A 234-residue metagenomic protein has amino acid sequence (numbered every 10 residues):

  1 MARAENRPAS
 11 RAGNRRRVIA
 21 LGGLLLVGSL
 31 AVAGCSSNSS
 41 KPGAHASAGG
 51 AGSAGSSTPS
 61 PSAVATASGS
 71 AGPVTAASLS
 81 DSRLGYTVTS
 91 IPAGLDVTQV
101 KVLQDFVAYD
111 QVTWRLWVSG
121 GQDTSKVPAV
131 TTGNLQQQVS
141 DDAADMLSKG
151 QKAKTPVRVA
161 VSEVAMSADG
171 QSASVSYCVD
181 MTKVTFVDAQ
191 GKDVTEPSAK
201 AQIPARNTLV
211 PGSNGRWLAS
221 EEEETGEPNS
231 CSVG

Functional and structural regions predicted by a protein language model:
M1-A33: Sec-dependent bacterial lipoprotein signal peptides
A2, A33-S37, D105-W114, V175-C178: Primarily hydrophobic membrane-targeting regions of prokaryotic envelope proteins
G23-L26, C35-A67: Short, low-complexity, disordered segments immediately C-terminal to signal peptides in bacterial exported proteins
K41-H45, T87, V175: Charge-rich, low-complexity terminal tails
A71-A93, D169-S174, F186-V187, D193-E196: Extracytoplasmic/periplasmic mature domains of Sec-exported, cell-envelope-associated bacterial proteins
S78-K152: Core segments of small alpha/beta cavity-forming domains
Q122, P128-V233: Structured, amphipathic secondary-structure segments that form assembly/contact surfaces in multi-subunit
